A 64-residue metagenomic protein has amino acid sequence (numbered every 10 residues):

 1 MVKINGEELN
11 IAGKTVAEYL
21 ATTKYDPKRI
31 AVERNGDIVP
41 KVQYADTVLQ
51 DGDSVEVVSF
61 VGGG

Functional and structural regions predicted by a protein language model:
M1-G63: Ubiquitin-like/PB1-type beta-grasp interaction modules and other compact soluble beta-rich domains
